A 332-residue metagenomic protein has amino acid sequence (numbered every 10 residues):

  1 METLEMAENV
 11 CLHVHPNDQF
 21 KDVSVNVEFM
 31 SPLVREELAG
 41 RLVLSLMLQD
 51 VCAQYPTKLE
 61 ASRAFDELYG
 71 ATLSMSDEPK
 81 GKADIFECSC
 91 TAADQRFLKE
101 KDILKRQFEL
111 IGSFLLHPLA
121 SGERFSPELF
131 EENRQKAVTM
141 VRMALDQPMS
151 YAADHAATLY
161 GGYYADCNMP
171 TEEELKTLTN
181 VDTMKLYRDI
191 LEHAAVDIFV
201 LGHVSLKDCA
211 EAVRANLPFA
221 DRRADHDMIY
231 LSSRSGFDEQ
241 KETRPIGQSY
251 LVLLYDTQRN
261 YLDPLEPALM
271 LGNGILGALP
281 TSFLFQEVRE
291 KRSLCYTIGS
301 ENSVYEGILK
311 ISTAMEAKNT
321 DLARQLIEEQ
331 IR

Functional and structural regions predicted by a protein language model:
M1-N9: Short, Gly/Pro- and small/polar-rich lid/capping loops
C11-P16, L73-E78, G161, M184-Y187 (+2 more regions): Short beta-strand/turn micro-motifs at beta-sheet edges
H13-G40, S45, A195-D197, R222-F283: His/Glu-based metal-binding/catalytic segments typifying zinc-dependent metallopeptidases
K21-R41, L59-S113, P148-E173, A195-L201 (+3 more regions): M16 family metallopeptidases and their MPP-like homologs
V51-Q54, Q95-L98, H117-S126: Short, polar/flexible loop-turn hinges at active-site or ligand-entry regions and domain interfaces
E60-S62, H117-V141, H226-S233, E329-R332: Acidic/histidine-enriched alpha-helical segments
F108-S121, A215-R223, E329-R332: A common structural junction motif
N180-N216: Non-catalytic, conformational "gating/processing" segments within enzyme and secreted inhibitor domains
